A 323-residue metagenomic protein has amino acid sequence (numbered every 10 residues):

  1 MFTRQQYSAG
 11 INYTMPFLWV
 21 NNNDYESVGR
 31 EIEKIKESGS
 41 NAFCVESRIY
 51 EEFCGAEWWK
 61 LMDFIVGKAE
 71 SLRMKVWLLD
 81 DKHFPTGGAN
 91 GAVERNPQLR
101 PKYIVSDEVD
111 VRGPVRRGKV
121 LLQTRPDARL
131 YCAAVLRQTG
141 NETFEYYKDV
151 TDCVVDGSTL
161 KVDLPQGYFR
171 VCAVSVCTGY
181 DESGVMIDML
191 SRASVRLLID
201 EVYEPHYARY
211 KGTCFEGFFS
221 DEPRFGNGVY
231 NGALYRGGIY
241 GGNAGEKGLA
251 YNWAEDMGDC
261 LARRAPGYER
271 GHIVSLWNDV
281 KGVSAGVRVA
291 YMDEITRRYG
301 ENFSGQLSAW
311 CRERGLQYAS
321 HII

Functional and structural regions predicted by a protein language model:
M1-Q6, Y13, S27-E37, G55-V289: Mature extracytoplasmic enzyme cores
P16, V20-S47: N-terminal cofactor/phosphate-binding cores enriched in small/glycine residues, especially glycine-rich loops such as
W19-N21, V185-M186, D293-I295: Second-shell loop/turn segments in exported
W19-S27, R48-K60, I323: Acidic-and-aromatic substrate-binding clefts and catalytic sites of carbohydrate-active enzymes
V76-G87, E216-E222, M292-I323: Aromatic-lined carbohydrate-recognition surfaces of secreted/lumenal glycan-active proteins
